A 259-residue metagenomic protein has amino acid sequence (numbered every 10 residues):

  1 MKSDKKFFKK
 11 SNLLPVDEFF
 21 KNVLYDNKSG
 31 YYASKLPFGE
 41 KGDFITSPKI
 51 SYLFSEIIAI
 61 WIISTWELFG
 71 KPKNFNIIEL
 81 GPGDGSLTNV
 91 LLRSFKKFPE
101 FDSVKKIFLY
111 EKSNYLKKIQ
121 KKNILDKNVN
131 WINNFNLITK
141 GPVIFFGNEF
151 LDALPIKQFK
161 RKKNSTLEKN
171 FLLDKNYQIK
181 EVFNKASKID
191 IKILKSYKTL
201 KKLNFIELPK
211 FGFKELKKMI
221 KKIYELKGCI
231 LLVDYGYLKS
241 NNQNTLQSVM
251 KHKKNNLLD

Functional and structural regions predicted by a protein language model:
M1-L80, D84-V129, I138: Rossmann-like AdoMet
I132-N133: Short loop/edge segments at beta-strand edges and connector loops that shape dinucleotide/nucleotide cofactor-binding
T139-P142, F146-D259: Class I S-adenosyl-L-methionine
